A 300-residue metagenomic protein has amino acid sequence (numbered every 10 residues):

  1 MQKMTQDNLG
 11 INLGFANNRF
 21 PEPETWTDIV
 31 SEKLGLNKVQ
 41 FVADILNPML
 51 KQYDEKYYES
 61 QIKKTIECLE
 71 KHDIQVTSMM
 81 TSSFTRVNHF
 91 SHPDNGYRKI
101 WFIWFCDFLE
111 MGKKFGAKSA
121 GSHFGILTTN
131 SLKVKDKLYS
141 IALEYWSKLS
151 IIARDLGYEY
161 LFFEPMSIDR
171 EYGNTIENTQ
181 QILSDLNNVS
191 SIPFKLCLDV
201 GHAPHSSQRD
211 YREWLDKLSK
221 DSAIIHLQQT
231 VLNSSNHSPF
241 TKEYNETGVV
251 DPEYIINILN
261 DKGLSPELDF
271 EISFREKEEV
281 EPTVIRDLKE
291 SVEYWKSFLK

Functional and structural regions predicted by a protein language model:
M1-G10, N17-N37, S60, E70 (+2 more regions): Histidine-acidic metal/acid-base catalytic patches
Q2-L13, S78-F90, G121-N130: N-terminal small/glycine-rich loop or linker at the start of catalytic domains across soluble metabolic enzymes
F15-N17, A43-N47, S82-T85, F124-T128 (+4 more regions): Active-site-proximal loop/turn and secondary-structure-junction residues that shape catalytic pockets, frequently
Q40-F41, V76-T81, A117-F124, Y158-E164 (+1 more regions): Short beta-strand segments at enzyme active-site cores
L46-E59, S83-F102, G125-L138, N236-E243 (+1 more regions): Surface-exposed, active-site-proximal loop segments in enzymatic domains
Q52-D73: Aromatic-lined substrate-binding rim segments of carbohydrate-active enzymes
K71, N88-K195: Active-site acidic/histidine proton-transfer and metal-coordination neighborhood in alpha/beta enzyme cores
